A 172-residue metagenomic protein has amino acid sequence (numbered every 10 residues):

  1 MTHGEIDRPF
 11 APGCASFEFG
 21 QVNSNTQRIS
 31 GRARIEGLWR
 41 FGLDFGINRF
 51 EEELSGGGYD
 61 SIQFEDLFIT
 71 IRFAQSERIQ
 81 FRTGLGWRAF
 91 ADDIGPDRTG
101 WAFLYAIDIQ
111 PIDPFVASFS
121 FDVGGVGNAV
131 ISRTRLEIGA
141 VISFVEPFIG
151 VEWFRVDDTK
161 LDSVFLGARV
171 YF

Functional and structural regions predicted by a protein language model:
M1-E51: Short glycine/proline- and aromatic-enriched beta-strand/turn motifs that initiate or cap beta-hairpins
T2-E5, S30, G37-W39, T70-Q75 (+4 more regions): Outer-membrane beta-barrel proteins
S24-Q27, G100, I131: Short solvent-exposed loop/turn micro-motifs enriched in small/polar/acidic residues
R28-R34, D66-F68, A102-A106, R135 (+1 more regions): Membrane-embedded beta-strand positions in outer-membrane beta-barrel channels/transporters
W39-F45, S76-F81, I109, D113-F119 (+1 more regions): Repeated loop/turn-to-beta-strand initiation elements of outer-membrane beta-barrel proteins
I47-L67, F81-P96, V123-F172: Outer-membrane beta-barrel translocator/channel fold
R78-V116: Histidine/lysine/aspartate-rich catalytic loop segments that bind and position anionic ligands
G100, P111-G124, R169-F172: Long, low-complexity, intrinsically disordered polar/charged segments
